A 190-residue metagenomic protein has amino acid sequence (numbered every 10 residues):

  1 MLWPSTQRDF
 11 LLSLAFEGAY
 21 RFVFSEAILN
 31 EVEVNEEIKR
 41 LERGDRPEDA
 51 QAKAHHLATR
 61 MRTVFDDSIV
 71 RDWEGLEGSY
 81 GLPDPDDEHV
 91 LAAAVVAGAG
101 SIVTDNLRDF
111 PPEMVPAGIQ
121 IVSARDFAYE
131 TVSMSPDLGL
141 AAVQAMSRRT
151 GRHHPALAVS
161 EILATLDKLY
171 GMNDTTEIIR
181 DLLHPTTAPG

Functional and structural regions predicted by a protein language model:
M1-E26: Short, well-structured N-terminal submotif of metal-dependent ribonuclease cores
M1-L2, I28-L29, R108-F110: Conserved nucleotide-binding/hydrolysis micro-motifs of P-loop NTPases
A19, D66-D67, G118: A generic structural signal for alpha->beta connector loops
A27-V70, R149-T165: PIN-domain endoribonuclease scaffold, especially VapC-family toxins
D66-Y80: Short, basic, glycine/proline-bearing loop/turn elements
D87-I121: Acidic, metal-binding active-site segment of PIN/NYN-like and related structure-specific nucleases
R108-G190: Acidic, PIN/NYN-like endoribonuclease modules and their adjacent C-terminal/linker elements
